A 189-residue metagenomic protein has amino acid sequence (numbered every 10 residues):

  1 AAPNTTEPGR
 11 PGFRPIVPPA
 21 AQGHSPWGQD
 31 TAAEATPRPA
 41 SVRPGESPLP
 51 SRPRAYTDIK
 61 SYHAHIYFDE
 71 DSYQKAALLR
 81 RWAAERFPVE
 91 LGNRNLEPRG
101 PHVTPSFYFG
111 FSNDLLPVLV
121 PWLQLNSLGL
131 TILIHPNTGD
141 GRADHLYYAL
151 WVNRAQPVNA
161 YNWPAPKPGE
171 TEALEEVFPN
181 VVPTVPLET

Functional and structural regions predicted by a protein language model:
A1-T189: Long, contiguous binding/interaction regions
